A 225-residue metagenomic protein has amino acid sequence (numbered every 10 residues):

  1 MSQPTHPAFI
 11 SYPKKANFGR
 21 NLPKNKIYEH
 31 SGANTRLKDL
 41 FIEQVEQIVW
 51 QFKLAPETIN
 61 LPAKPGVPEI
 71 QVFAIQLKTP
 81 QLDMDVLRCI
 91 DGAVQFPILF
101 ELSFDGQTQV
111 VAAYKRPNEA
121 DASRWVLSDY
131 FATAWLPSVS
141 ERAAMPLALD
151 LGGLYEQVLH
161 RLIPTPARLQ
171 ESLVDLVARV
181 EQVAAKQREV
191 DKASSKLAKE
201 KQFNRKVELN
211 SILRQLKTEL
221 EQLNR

Functional and structural regions predicted by a protein language model:
M1-D105: N-terminal, leucine/charged-rich tether regions that mediate assembly and partner docking in large macromolecular
Q3, I75-L77, A120-A122, M145 (+2 more regions): Peripheral peptide segments
L82-L169: Extended assembly-interface/linker segments at domain junctions
S172, L176-R179, K186, Q202: Amphipathic alpha-helical coiled-coil segments and their boundaries
A184, R188-S195: Charged, heptad-repeat coiled-coil alpha-helices that serve as long linker/dimerization "arms" in large NTP-dependent
L197-E200: Secondary-structure edge/capping motif, primarily at the C-terminal ends of alpha-helices and the immediately following
F203-R214: Short, charged, amphipathic alpha-helical segments
Q215-R225: Amphipathic alpha-helical coiled-coil segments
